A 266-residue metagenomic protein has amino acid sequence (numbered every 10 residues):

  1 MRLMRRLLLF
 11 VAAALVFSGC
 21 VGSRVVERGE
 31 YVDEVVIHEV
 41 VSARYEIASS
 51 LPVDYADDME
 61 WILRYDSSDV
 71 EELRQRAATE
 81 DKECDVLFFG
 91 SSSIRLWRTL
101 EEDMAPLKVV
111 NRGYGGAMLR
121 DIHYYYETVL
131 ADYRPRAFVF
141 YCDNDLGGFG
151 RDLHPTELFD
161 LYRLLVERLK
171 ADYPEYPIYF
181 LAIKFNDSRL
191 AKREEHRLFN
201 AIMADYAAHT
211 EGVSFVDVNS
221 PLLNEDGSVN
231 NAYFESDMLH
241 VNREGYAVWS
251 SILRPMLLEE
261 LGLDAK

Functional and structural regions predicted by a protein language model:
M1-F10, V16-V86, E102, E260-K266: N-terminal secretory targeting modules
Q75-V86, Y124-D132, E167-K170: Short amphipathic alpha-helices and their capping/turn segments at secondary-structure boundaries
E83-T99, A117: Catalytic nucleophile-elbow at a beta strand-turn-alpha helix junction centered on a G-D-S/GDSL motif, marking
I94-V110, D121-F159, Y179, I183-D187: Oxyanion-hole/transition-state-stabilizing segment in secreted/luminal serine hydrolases and related acyltransferases
Y126, Y162-E167, N200, A204: Generic structural signal for well-ordered alpha-helices, preferentially at hydrophobic/aromatic core positions
P155-R163, E195-N200: Charged helix-capping and loop-helix junction motifs
Y173-P177: A short helix->loop->beta-strand "cap" motif at the edges of active sites that frequently abuts
F185-K266: Catalytic His-Asp segment of secreted/periplasmic serine-dependent ester chemistry enzymes
